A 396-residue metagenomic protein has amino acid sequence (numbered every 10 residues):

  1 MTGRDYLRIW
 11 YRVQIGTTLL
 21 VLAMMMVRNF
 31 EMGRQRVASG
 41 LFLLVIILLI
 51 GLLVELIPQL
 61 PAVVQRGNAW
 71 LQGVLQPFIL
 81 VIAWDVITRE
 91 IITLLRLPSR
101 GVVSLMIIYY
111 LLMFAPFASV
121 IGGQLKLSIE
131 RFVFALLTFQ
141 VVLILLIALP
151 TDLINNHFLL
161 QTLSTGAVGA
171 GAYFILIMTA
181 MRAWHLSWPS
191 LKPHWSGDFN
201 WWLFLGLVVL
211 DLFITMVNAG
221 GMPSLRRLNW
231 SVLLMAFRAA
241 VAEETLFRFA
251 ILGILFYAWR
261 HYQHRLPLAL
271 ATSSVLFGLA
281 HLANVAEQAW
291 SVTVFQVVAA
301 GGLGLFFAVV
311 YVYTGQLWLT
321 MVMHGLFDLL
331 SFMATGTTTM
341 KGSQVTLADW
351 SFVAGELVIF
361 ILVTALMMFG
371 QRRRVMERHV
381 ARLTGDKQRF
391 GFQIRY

Functional and structural regions predicted by a protein language model:
G3-Y11, M24-Q35, V322-Y396: C-terminal membrane module of polytopic membrane proteins
L7-M25, L43-I50, L71-I87, Y109-L112 (+4 more regions): Alpha-helical transmembrane segments
A23-R34, I57-L60, W84-R96, L145-F158 (+3 more regions): Juxtamembrane "helix-exit" motif on the non-cytosolic side of transmembrane helices
V37-L44, R89-A118, G123-R182, W201-L205 (+2 more regions): Alpha-helical transmembrane segments in multi-pass membrane proteins
L48-G67, M113-I121, T179-M181, F247-I251: Canonical alpha-helical transmembrane segments
L56-V64, I121-L125, A183-W188, L366-K387: Membrane-interface capping segments at transmembrane-helix boundaries
Q59-L71, I121-V133, S187-G197, F256-H264: Membrane-interface helix-boundary motifs at transmembrane edges
T245-T272, V312-Q316: Membrane-interface helix/loop boundary segments of multi-pass membrane proteins
